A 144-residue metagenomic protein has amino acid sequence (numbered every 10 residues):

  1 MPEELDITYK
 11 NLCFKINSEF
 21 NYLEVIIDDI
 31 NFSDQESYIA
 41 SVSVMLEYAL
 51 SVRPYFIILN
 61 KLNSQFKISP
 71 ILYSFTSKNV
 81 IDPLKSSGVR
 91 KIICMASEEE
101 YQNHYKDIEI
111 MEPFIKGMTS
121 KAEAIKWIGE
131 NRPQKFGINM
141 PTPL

Functional and structural regions predicted by a protein language model:
P2-L144: Amphipathic, Lys/Arg-enriched alpha-helical "gate/interface" segment within cytosolic domains that mediates
